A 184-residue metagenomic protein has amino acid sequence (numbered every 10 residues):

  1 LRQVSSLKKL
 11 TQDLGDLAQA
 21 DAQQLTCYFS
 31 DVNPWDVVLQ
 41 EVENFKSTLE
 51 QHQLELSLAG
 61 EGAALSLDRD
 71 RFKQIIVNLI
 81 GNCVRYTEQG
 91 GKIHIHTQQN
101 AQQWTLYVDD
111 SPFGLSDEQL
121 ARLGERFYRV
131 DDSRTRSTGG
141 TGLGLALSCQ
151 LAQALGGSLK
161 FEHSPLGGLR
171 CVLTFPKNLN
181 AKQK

Functional and structural regions predicted by a protein language model:
R2-L7: Short alpha-helical segment of the dimerization/phosphotransfer core of two-component systems
A22-C27, A64-L67: Conserved micro-motifs of the catalytic ATP-binding
Y28-E43: A conserved beta-strand-to-alpha-helix junction within the catalytic ATP-binding
T48-L58: Short conserved segments within the C-terminal catalytic ATPase subdomain
C83-V84: Short helix-loop "hinge" at the ATP-lid/N-box region of the Bergerat-fold HATPase_c
L115-R129: Short conserved segment of the HATPase_c
